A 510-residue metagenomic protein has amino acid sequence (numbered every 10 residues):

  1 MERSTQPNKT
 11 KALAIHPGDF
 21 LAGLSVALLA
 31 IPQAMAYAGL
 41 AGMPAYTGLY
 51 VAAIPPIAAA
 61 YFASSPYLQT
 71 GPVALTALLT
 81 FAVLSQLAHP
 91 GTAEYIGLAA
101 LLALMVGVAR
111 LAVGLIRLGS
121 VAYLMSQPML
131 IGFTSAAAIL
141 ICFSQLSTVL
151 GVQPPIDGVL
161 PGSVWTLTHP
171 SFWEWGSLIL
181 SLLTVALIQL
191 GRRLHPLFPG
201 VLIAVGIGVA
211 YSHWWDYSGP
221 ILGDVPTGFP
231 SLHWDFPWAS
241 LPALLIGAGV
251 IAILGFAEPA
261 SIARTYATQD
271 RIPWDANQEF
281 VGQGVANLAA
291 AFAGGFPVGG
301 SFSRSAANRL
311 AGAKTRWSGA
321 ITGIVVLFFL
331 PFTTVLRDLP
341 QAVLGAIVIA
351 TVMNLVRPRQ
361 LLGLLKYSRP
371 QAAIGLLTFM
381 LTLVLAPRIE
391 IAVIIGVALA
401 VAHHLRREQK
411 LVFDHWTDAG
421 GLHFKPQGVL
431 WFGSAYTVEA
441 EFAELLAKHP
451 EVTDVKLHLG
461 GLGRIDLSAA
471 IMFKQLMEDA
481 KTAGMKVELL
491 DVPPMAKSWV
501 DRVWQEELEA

Functional and structural regions predicted by a protein language model:
M1-H403, L411-V412: Transmembrane helical cores of multi-pass ion-transport proteins
N354-W504: The feature marks cytosolic C-terminal regulatory regions of anion transporters and related permeases
E506-A510: Short acidic-hydrophobic, aromatic-tinged amphipathic segments that line or gate anion-handling sites
